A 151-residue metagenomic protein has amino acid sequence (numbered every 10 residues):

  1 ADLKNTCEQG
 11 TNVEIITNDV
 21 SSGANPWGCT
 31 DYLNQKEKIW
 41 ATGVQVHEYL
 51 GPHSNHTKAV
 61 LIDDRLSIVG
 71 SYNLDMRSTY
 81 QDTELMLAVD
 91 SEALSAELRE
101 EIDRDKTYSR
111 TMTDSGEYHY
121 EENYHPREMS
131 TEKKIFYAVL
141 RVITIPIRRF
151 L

Functional and structural regions predicted by a protein language model:
D2-L151: PLD/PLD-like phosphodiesterase catalytic module centered on the HKD motif
